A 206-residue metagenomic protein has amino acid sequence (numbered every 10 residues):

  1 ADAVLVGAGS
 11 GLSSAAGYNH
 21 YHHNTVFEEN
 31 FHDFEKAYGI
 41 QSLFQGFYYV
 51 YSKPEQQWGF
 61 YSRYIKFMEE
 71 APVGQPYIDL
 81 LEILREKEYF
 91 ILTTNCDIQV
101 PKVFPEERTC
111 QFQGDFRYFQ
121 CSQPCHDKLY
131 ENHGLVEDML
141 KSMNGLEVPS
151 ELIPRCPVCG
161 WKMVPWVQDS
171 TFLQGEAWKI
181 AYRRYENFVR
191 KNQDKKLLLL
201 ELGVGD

Functional and structural regions predicted by a protein language model:
A1-D206: Conserved catalytic alpha/beta core of Sir2/sirtuin-type deacylases, generalized to analogous enzyme cores that bind
